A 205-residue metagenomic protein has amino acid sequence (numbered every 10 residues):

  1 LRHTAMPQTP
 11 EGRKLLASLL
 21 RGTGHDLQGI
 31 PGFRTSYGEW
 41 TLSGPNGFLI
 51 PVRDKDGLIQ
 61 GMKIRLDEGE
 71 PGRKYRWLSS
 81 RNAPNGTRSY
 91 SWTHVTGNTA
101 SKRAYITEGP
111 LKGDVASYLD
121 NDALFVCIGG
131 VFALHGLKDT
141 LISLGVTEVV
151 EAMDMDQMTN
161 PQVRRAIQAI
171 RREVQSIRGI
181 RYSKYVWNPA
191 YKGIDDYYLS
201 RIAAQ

Functional and structural regions predicted by a protein language model:
L1-H3, D56: Conserved active-site segments centered on acidic
M6: Cys-nucleophile CN-hydrolase/nitrilase-fold catalytic domain and related Cys-dependent amidase chemistry that acts on
T9: Cofactor-binding catalytic cores of oxidoreductases
G12-G145: Phosphate-handling DNA/RNA-contact segment within nucleic-acid enzymes
K55, S101-A104, P110-Q205: TOPRIM fold recognition
